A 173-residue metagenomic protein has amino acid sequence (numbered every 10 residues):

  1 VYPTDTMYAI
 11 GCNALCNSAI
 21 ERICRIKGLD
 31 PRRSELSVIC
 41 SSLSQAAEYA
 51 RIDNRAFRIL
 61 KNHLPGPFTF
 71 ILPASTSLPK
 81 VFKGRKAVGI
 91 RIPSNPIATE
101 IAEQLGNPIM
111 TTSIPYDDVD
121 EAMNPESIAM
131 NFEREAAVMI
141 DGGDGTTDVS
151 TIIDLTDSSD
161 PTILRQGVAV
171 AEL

Functional and structural regions predicted by a protein language model:
V1-L173: Active-site-adjacent structural elements in enzyme catalytic cores
